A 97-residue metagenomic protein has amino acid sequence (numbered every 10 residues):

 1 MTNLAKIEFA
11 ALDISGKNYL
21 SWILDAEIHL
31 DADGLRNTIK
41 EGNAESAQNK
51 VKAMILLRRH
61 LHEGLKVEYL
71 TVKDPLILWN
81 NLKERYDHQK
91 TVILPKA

Functional and structural regions predicted by a protein language model:
M1-A97: N-terminal Lys/Arg-enriched interaction segments
